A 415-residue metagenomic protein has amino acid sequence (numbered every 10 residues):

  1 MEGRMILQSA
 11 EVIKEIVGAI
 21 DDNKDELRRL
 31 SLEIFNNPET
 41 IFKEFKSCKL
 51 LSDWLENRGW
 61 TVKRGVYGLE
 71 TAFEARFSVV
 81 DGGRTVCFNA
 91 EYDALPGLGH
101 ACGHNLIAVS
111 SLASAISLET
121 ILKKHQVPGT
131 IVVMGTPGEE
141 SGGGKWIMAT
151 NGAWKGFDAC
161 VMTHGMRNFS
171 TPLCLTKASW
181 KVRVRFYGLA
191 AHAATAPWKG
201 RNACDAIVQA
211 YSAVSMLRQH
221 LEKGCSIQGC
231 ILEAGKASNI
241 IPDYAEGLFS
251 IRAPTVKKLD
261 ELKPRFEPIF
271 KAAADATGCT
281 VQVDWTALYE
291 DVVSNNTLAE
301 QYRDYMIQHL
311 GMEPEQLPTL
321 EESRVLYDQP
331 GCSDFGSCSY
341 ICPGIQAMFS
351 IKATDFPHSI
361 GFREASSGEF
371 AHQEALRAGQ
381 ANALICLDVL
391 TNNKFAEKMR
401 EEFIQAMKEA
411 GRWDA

Functional and structural regions predicted by a protein language model:
E2-I131: Acidic/His- and Gly-rich active-site-bordering loop/insert found across diverse amide/peptide-bond hydrolases
I6-E11, R29-E33, Y92-P96, R185-A194 (+3 more regions): A short small-residue
K63-V66, G138-E139, P172-T176, V325-Q329: Short Gly/Pro-enriched turn/cap motifs at secondary-structure boundaries
T71-R76, D93-A101, N105-L106, S114 (+2 more regions): Histidine/acidic-residue-rich, glycine-tolerant segments that coordinate divalent metal ions
R84-C87, T130-V132, D158-V161, G344-A347: Structural motif
C87-N89, R183-Y187, Q346-I351: Non-cysteine beta-strand/loop elements that form the S-adenosyl-L-methionine
D205-A415: Metal-dependent amide/peptide-bond hydrolase catalytic core, centered on the "pita-bread" metallohydrolase fold
